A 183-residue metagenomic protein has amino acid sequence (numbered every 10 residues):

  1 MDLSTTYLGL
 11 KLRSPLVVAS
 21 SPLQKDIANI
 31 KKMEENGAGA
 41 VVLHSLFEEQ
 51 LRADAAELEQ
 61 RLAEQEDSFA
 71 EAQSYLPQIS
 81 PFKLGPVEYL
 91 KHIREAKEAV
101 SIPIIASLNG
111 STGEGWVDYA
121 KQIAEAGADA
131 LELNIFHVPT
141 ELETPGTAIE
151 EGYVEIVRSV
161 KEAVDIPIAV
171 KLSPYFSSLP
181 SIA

Functional and structural regions predicted by a protein language model:
M1-L10, S21, H44-S45, E49 (+3 more regions): Flexible, active-site-adjacent loop/turn segments at secondary-structure boundaries
M1-V17, Y89-E98: N-terminal amphipathic alpha-helix/helix-capping segment at the start of soluble metabolic enzymes
R13, Q24-N29: Short N-terminal binding/cap micro-motifs at the start of the first secondary-structure element
V17-S21, P81-K83, L172-S173: Short, flexible loop segments at the rims of nucleotide/cofactor-binding pockets, characterized by
I27-F69, L84-I105, N109-A183: Alpha/beta enzyme core
E71-S80: Short glycine/proline- and acidic residue-enriched helix-loop micro-motifs that form flexible lids or anion-recognition
